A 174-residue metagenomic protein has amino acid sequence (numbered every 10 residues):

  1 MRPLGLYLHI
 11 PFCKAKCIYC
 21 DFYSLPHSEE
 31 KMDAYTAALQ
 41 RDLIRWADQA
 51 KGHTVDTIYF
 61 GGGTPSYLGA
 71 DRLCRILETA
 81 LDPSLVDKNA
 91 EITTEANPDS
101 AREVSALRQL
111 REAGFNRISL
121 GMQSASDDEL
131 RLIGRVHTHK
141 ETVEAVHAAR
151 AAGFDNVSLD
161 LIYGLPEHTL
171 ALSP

Functional and structural regions predicted by a protein language model:
M1-L6, K51-H53: N-terminal [4Fe-4S]-dependent radical SAM core
P3-G5, C17, E91: Structural motif
L8-I10, M122: Alpha/beta-hydrolase
P11-F22: Local cysteine-cluster metal-coordination motifs and their immediate loop/turn environment, predominantly Fe-S cluster
S24-Q49, H53-P174: Conserved non-cysteine loop/helix-boundary elements of the Radical SAM core domain that shape
